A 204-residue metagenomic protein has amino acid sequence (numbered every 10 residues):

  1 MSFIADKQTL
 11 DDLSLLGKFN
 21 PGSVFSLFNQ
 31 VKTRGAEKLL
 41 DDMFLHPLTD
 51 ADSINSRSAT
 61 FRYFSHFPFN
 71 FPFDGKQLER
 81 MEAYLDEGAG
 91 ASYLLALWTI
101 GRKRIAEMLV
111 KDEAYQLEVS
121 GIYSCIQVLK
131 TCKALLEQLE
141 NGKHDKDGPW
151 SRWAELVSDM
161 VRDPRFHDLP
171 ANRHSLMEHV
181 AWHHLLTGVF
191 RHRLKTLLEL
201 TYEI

Functional and structural regions predicted by a protein language model:
M1-E203: Conserved amphipathic alpha-helical "coupling/scaffold" segments that transmit conformational changes between domains
